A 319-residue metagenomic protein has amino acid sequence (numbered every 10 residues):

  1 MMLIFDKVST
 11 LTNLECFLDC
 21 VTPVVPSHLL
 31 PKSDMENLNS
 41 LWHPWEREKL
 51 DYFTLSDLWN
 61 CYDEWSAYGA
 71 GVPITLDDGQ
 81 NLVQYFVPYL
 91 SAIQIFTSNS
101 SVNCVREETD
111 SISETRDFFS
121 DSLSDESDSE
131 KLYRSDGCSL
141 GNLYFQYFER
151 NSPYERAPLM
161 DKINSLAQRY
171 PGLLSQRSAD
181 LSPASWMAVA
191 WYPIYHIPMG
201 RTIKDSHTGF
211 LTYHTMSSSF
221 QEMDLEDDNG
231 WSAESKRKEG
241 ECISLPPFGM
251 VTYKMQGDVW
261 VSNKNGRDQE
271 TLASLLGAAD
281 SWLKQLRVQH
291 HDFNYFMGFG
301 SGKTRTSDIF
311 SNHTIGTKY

Functional and structural regions predicted by a protein language model:
M2-Y319: Non-globular scaffolding segments
